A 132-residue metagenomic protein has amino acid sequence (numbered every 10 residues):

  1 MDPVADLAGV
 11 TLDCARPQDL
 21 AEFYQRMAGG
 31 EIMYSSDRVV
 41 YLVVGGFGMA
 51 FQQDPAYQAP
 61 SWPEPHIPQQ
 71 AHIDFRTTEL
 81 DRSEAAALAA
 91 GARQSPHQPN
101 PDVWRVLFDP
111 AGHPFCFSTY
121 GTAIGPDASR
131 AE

Functional and structural regions predicted by a protein language model:
M1-A21, M27, Q70-T77, S118-E132: N-terminal beta-strand motif that seeds the catalytic metal site of vicinal oxygen chelate
M1-A5, T11-P55, S83, A89 (+2 more regions): Core segments of cupin and vicinal oxygen chelate
D6-A15, V43, P60-R82, V103-F108: Vicinal oxygen chelate
Q53, Q98, V106, F117-I124: Short beta->alpha transition motifs characteristic of CBS
A56-W62, G125: A short, acidic/glycine-rich surface segment
P65-P68, A89-R93, E132: Short intrinsically disordered coil segments
A111: Short, contiguous alpha-helical
